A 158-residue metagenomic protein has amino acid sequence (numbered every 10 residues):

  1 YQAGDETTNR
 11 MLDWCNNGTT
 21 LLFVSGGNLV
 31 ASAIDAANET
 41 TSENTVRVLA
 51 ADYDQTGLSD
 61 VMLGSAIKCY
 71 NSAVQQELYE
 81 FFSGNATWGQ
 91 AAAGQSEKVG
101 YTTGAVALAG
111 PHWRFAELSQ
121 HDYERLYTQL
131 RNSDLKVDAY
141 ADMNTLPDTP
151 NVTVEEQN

Functional and structural regions predicted by a protein language model:
Y1-N158: A residue-level marker of the well-folded mature domains of exported/periplasmic proteins
